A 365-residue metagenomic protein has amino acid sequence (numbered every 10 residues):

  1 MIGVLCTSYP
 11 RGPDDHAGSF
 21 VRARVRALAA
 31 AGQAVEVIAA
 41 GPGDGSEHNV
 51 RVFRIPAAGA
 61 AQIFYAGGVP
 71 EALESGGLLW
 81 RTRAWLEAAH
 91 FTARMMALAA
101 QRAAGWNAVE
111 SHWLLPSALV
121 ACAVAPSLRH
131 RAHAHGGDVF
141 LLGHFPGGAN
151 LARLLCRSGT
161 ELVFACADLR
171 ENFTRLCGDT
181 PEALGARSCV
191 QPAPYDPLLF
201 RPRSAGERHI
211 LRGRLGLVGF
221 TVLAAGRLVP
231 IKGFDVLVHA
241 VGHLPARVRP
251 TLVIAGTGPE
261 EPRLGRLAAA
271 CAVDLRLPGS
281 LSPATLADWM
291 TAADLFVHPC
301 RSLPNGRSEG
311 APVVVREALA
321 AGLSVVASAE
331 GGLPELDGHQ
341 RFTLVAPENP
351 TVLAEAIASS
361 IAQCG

Functional and structural regions predicted by a protein language model:
M1-A57, T160, A246: N-terminal subdomain of nucleotide-sugar transferases
A39, F53-P56, A132-H135, A149-G206 (+2 more regions): Donor nucleotide-sugar binding/catalytic pocket of nucleotide-sugar-dependent glycosyltransferases
A97-S117: Short N-terminal targeting/anchoring amphipathic segment
V163, G216-K232, V238-V241: Conserved donor-binding/catalytic core segment of Leloir-type glycosyltransferases
P262-T285: Nucleotide-activated donor-binding/catalytic signature segment of Leloir-type glycosyltransferases, i.e., the conserved
T291-G306, L323: Acidic donor-binding loop of glycosyltransferase active sites
V315, L319-A320, S324-A327: Short hydrophobic beta-strand element within catalytic cores of glycosyltransferases and related nucleotide-activated
L336-P350, S359-G365: Conserved acidic donor-binding segment of nucleotide-sugar-dependent glycosyltransferases
